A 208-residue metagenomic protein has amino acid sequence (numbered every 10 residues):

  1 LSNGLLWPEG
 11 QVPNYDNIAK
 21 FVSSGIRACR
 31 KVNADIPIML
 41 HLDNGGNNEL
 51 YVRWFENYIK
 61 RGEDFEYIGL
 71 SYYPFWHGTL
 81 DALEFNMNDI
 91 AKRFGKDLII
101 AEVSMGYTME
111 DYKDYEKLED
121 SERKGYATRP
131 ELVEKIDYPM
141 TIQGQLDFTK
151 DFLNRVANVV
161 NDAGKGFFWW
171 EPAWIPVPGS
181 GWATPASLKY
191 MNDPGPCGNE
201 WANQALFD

Functional and structural regions predicted by a protein language model:
L1, S71, W170: Conserved residues at the C-terminal ends of beta-strands
L1-F65, G78-M87, A183-M191: Active-site cleft segment of glycoside hydrolase catalytic domains centered on the general acid/base Glu
N3, E102, E171: Acidic-residue sensor for enzyme active/binding pockets
G10-P13, F85, D89-K92, T108-D151 (+3 more regions): Aromatic-rich peripheral "rim/lid" segments of glycoside hydrolase catalytic domains that contact and position glycan
V32-A34, F94, A163: Helix C-cap/helix->beta junction micro-motif
L40-L42, Y51-D89, R93-E119, K124-A127: Aromatic- and acid-rich polysaccharide-binding/catalytic face of secreted or lumenal carbohydrate-active enzymes
